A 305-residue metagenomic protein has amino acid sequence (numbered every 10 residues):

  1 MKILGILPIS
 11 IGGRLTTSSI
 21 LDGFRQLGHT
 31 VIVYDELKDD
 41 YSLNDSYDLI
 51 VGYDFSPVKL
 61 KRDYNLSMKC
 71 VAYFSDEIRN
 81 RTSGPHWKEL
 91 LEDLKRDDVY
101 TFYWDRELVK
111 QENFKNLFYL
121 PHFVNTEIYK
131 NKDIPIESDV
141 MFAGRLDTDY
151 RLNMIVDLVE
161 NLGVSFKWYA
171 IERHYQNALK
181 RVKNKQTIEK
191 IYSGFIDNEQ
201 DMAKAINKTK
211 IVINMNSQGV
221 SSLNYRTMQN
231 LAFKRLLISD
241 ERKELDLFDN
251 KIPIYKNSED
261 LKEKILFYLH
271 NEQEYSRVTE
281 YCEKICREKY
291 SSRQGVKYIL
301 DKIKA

Functional and structural regions predicted by a protein language model:
M1-D45, G52-R62, A72-N250: Nucleotide-sugar donor-binding catalytic core of glycosyltransferases
M1-I3, D301-A305: Short, Lys/Arg-enriched, disordered terminal segments
L66-M68: Internal alpha/beta domain cores that form substrate/cofactor-binding pockets in large enzymes and binding proteins
M154, R226, K264, Y281-I285: Short, hydrophobic/aromatic alpha-helical segments in well-folded domains
D249-K256, F267: A short acidic/histidine/glycine-rich donor-binding loop in glycosyltransferase catalytic cores
S258-E274: C-terminal "capping" alpha-helix adjacent to the active site of nucleotide-linked donor transferases in cell-envelope
L269-I303: A charged, aromatic-enriched C-terminal amphipathic alpha-helix characteristic of glycosyltransferases across folds
